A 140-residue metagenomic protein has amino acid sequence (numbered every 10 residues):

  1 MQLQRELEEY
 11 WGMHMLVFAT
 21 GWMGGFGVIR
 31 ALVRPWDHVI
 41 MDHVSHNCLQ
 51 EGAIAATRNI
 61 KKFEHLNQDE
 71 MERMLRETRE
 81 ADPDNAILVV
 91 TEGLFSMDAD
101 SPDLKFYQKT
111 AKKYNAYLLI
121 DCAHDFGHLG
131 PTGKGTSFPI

Functional and structural regions predicted by a protein language model:
M1-G21: Conserved N-terminal alpha-helix of the aminotransferase class I/II PLP-enzyme fold
W11, A55-T57, Y114: Short, structured coil segments at secondary-structure junctions
V28-N47: Conserved PLP-anchoring active-site segment centered on the Schiff-base-forming lysine
N47, M97, I120, D125-G127: Catalytic P-loop NTPase motifs of RecA-like helicase/translocase cores
N47-A56: Active-site-proximal loop->helix
K61, H65-L119: Active-site phosphate-binding strand-loop segment of PLP-dependent enzymes
Y114-N115, K134-I140: Conserved active-site segment immediately N-terminal to the catalytic lysine that forms the internal aldimine
